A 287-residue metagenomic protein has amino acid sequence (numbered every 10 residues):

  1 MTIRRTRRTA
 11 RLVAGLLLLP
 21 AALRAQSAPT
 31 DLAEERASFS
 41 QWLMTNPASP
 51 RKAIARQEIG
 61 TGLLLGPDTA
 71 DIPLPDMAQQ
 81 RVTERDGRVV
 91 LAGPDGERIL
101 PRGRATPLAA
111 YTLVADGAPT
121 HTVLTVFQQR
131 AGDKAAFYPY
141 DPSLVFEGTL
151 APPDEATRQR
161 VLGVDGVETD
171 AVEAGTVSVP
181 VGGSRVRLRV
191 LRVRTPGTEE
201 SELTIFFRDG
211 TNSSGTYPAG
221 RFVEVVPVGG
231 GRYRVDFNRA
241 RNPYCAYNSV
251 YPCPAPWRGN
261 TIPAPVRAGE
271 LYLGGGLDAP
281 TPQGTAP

Functional and structural regions predicted by a protein language model:
T2-V13: Bacterial N-terminal signal peptides that target proteins for export
G15-A25: Hydrophobic h-region of N-terminal signal peptides that target proteins for export in Gram-negative bacteria
S27-D71: N-terminal cleavable signal peptides for secretion/export
Q57-R102: Forkhead-associated
A110-A171: Surface-exposed beta-loop interaction hotspot
E168-Y217: Mid-length scaffold segments of soluble, non-membrane domains
T176-V177, R221-V226: Beta-strand-rich interaction surfaces with strong enrichment in secreted/lumenal proteins
N212, R232-R234, N238-P287: Extended, aromatic/histidine-rich regions of cofactor-dependent oxidoreductases associated with respiratory
